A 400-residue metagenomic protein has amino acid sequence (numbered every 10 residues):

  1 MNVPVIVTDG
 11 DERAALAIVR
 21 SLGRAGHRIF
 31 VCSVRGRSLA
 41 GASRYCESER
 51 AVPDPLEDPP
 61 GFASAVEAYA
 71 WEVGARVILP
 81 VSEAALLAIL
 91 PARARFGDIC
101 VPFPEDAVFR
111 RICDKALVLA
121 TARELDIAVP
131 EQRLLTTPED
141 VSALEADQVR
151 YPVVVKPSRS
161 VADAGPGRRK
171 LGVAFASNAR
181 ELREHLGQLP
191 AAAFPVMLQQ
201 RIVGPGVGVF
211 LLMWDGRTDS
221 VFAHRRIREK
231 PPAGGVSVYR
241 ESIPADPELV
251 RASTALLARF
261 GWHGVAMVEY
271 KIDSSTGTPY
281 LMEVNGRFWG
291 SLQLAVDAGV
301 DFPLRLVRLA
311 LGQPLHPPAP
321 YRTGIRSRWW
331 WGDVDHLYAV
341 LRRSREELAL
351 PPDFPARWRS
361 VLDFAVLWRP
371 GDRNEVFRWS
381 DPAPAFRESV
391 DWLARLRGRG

Functional and structural regions predicted by a protein language model:
M1-P104, E139-A143, D363-G398: ATP-binding N-terminal substructure of ATP-dependent carboxylate-amine bond-forming enzymes
F109-V196, D215-R217, P247, R251: Active-site nucleotide/adenylate-binding loops and adjacent lid/helix of ATP-dependent enzymes
A176-G234, E241-T254, K271-Y280: Phosphate-binding site of ATP-dependent enzymes
M197, H263-V268, H316-R322: Flexible, glycine/charged-enriched surface loops at secondary-structure junctions
V209, A258-Q293: Conserved metal-phosphate-binding beta-hairpin within the catalytic cores of diverse ATP-dependent phosphoryl-transfer
R228-P231, V238, N285-G299: Glycine-rich phosphate/pyrophosphate-binding beta-alpha loops
R308-G400: Peripheral (often C-terminal) accessory segments that flank ATP-dependent C-N-forming ligase machineries
